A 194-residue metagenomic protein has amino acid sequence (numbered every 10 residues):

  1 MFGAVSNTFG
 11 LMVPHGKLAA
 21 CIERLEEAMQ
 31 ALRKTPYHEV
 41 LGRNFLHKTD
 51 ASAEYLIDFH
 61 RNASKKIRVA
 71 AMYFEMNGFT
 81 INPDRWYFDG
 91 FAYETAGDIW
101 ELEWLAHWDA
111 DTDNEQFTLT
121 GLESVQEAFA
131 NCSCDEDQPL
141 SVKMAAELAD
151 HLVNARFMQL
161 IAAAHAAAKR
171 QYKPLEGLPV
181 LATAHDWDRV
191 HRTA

Functional and structural regions predicted by a protein language model:
M1-K34, V40, E123-A194: Acidic, proline/glycine-rich low-complexity IDRs
A19-I67: Short N-terminal edge-element motif at the start of the domain
K65-V69, Y172-L175: Short helix-terminating capping/connector loops at secondary-structure junctions
A70-M76: A short glycine-rich, hydrophobically flanked beta-strand micro-motif that places a catalytic Asp/Glu for divalent metal
M72, F88, L178: A broad, low-specificity signal marking well-ordered, structured residues that form hydrophobic/aromatic
G78-N82: Extracellular-facing segments of soluble proteins and assemblies that are Gly/Ser/Thr-biased and enriched in aromatics
P83-D135, H185-A194: Intrinsically disordered, low-complexity regulatory segments enriched in Ser/Thr/Pro and charged residues
